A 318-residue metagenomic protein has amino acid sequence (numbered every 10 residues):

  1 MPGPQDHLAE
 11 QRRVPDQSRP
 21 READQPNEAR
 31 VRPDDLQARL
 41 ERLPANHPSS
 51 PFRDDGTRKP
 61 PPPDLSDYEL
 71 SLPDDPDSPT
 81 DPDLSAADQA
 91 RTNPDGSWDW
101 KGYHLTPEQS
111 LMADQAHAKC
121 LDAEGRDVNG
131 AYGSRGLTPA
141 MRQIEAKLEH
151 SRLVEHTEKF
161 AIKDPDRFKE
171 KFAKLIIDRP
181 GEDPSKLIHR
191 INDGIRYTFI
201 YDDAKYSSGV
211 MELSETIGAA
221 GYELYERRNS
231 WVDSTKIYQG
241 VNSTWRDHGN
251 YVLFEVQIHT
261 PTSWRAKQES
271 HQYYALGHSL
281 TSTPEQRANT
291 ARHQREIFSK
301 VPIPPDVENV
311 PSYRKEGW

Functional and structural regions predicted by a protein language model:
G3-P15, A23, R32-R190, S207 (+2 more regions): Charge-rich, low-complexity segments
N27-E28: Repetitive, compositionally biased segments used for assembly/scaffolding
E182-W318: Long beta-strand-rich cores associated with HINT superfamily self-processing modules
